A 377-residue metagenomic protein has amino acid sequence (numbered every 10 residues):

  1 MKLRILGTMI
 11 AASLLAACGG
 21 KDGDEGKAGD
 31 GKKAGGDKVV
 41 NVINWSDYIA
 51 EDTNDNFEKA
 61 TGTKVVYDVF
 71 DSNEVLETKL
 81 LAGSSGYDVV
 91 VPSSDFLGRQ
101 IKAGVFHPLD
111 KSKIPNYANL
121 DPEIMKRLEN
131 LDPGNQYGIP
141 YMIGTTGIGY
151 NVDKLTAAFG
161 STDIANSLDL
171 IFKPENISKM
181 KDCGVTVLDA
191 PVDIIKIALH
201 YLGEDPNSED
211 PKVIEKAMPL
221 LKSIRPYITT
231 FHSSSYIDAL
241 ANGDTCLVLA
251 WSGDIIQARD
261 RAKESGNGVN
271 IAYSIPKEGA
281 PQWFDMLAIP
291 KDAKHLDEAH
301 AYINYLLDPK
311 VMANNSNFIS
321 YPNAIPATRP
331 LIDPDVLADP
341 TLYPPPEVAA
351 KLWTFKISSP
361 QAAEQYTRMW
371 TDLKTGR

Functional and structural regions predicted by a protein language model:
C18-G20, G26-K27, G31-Q100: Early extracytoplasmic/lumenal segment of secretory-pathway proteins
Y87-V91, T229-T230, C246-W251: Paired acidic/hydrophobic, glycine-rich loop segments that form the ligand-binding mouth/hinge of periplasmic-binding
V91-Y227, H232-A241: Extracytoplasmic ligand-binding site segments that recognize negatively charged/polar headgroups
F96-R99, L247-G268: A ligand-binding cleft/hinge motif common to bilobed small-molecule-binding domains
H107-A118, D169, S265-P281, P290-A293: Short beta-strand->loop
I214-S223, T229, N267-A288, L337: Periplasmic-binding protein-like
D238, P346-R377: Conserved C-terminal helix/tail region of periplasmic/extracytoplasmic solute-binding proteins
D285, P290-K351: Mature extracytoplasmic/periplasmic domains
